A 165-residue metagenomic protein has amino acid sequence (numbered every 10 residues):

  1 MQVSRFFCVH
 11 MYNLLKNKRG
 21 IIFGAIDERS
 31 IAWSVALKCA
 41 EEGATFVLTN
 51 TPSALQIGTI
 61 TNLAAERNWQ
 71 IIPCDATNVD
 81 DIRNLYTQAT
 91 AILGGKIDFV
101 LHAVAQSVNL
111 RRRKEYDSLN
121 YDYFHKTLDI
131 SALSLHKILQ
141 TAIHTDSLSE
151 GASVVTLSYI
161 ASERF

Functional and structural regions predicted by a protein language model:
Y12-L48: Canonical Rossmann dinucleotide-binding motif of NAD(H)/NADP(H)-dependent dehydrogenases/reductases, specifically
R19-F23, I97-A105: Conserved hydrophobic beta-strands of the Rossmann-like cofactor-binding core in SDR/related NAD(P)H-dependent
G24-L37, A105-F165: Catalytic loop of short-chain dehydrogenase/reductase
A44-I60: Conserved glycine-rich Rossmann-like NAD(P)H-binding loop of the short-chain dehydrogenase/reductase
A64-D80: Rossmann-fold cofactor-recognition segment
N68, K96-I97, F124, G151: Local beta-strand N-terminus motif with an aromatic residue
T77-I92: Conserved Rossmann-fold cofactor-binding substructure of NAD(P)-dependent oxidoreductases
